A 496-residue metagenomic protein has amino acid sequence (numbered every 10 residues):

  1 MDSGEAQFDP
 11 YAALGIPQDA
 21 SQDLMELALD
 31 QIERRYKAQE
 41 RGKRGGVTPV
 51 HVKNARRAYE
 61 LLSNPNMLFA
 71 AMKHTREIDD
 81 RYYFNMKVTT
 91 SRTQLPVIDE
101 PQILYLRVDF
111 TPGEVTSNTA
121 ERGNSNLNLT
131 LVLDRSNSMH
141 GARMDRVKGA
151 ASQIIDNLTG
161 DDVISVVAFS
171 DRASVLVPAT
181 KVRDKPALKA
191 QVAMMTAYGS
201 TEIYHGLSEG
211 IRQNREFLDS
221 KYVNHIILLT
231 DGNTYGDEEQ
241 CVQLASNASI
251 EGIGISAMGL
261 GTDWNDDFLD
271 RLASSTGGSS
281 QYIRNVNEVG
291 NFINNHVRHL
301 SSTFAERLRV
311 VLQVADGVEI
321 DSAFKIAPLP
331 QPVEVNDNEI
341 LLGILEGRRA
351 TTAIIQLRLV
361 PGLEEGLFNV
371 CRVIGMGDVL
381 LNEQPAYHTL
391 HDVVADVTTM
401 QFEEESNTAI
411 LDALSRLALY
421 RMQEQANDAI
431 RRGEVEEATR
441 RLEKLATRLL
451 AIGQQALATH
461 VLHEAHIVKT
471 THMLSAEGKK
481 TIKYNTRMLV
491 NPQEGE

Functional and structural regions predicted by a protein language model:
M1-K43, N54-L62, M67, K73: N-terminal J-domain/J-like co-chaperone modules of DnaJ/Hsp40 proteins
Y36, E40, N214, L449-L450: Alpha-helical junction/boundary sensor with strong preference for TPR arrays
T75-N85, S302: Proline/serine/threonine-rich low-complexity linkers at boundaries of modular beta-sandwich domains
I98-R309, L359-E365: Exposed acidic/Ser/Thr-rich ligand/metal-binding surfaces
R309, D316-V335: A surface/secretory-pathway sequence property marking extracellular, secreted, or lumenal proteins enriched
A327-R349: Extracellular adhesion/glycan-binding regions together with long Ser/Thr- and acidic-residue-rich low-complexity tracts
E346-E364: Low-complexity, intrinsically disordered segments enriched in Ser/Thr together with acidic residues
L359-E496: Long, acidic serine/threonine- and proline-rich intrinsically disordered regions
